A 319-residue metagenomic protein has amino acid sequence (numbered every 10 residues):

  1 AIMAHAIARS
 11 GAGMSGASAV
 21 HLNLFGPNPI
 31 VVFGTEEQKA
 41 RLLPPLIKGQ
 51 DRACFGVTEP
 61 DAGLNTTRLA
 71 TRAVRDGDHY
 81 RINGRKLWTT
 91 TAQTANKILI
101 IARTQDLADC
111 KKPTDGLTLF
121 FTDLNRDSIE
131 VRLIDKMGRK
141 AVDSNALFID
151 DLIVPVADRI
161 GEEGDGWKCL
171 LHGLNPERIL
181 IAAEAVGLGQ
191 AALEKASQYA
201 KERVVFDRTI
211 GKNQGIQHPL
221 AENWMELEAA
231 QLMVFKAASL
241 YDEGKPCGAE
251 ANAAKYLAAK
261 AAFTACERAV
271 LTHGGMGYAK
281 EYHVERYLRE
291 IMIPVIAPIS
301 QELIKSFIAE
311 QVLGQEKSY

Functional and structural regions predicted by a protein language model:
A1-A12, S18-V20, F33-Q38, P45-Q50 (+6 more regions): Alpha-helical interface subdomain recognition
M3-A8, A102-T104, T122-D127, D150-V154: Short Ser/Thr-interspersed hydrophobic loop/turn segments at strand-loop and sheet-helix junctions that line or gate
L24-F33: Helix-loop "lid/cap" segments that line or gate small-molecule binding pockets
G49-V57, I101: A short, Trp-centered hydrophobic/proline-enriched beta-strand micro-motif
T58-A62, L87-W88, I134-G138: Short, solvent-exposed loop/turn elements at beta->coil junctions and helix N-caps that rim active or binding pockets
D61-A70: Active-site-adjacent elements of ketosynthase-type condensing enzymes
R68, N125-P155: Flexible, small-/acidic-enriched active-site or ligand-binding loops
H79, N83-R132: A short core secondary-structure module
